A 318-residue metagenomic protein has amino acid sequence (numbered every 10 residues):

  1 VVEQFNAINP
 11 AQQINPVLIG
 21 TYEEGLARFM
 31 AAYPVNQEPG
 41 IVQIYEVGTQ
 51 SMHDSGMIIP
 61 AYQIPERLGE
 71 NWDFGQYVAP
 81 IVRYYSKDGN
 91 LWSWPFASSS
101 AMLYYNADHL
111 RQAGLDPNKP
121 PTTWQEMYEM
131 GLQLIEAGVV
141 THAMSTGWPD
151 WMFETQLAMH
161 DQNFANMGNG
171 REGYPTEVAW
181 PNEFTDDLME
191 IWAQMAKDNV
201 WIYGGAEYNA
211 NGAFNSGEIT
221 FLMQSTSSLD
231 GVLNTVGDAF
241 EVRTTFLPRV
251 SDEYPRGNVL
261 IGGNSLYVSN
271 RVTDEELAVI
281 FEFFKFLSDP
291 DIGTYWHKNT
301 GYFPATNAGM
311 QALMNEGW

Functional and structural regions predicted by a protein language model:
Q4-Y77, R111-G114, K119-T122, A213 (+3 more regions): Extracytoplasmic "Venus flytrap"/periplasmic binding protein-like
A7-I8, A113, E190, Q194-V200 (+1 more regions): Extracytoplasmic/periplasmic substrate-recognition and gating elements
N15-V17, G40-Q43, S93-P95, M102-Y104 (+4 more regions): Structural recognition of the beta-strand scaffold that forms the well-ordered cores of secreted hydrolase catalytic
I44-G48, E207, Q224-L229, L247-P248 (+1 more regions): Beta->alpha turn/N-cap motifs
E46-M102, Y128, T155-M159, F184 (+1 more regions): Hinge/lid segment of periplasmic solute-binding proteins
Y77, T245-L247, K298-W318: Long, aromatic- and glycine/proline-rich binding clefts that accommodate carbohydrate-like moieties
S86-F96, A101, E126-E177, I219: Extracytoplasmic/periplasmic solute-binding protein
Y128-L134, E172-G204: Glycine-centered hinge/linker elements that transmit conformational signals in sensory and ligand-binding systems
